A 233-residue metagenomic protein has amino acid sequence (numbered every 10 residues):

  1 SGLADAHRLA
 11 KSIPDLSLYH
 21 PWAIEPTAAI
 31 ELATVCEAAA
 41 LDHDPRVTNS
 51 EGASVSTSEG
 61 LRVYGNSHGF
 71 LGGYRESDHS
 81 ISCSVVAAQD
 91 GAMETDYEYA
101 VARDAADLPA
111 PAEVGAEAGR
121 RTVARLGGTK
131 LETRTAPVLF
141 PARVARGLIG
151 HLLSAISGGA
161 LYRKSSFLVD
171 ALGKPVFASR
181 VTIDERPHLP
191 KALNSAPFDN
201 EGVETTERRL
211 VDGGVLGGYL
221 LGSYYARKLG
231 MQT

Functional and structural regions predicted by a protein language model:
S1-E207, D212-V215: Active-site bordering "gate/hinge" segments that shape substrate access to catalytic or cofactor-binding pockets
V215-T233: C-terminal, non-catalytic macromolecule-binding modules
